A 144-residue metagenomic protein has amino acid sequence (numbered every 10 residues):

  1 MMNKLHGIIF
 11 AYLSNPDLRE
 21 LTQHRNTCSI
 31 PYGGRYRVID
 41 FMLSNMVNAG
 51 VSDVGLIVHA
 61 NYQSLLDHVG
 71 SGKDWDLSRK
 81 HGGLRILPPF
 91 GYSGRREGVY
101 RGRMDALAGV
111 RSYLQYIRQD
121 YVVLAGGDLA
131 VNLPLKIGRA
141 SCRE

Functional and structural regions predicted by a protein language model:
M1-E144: Unchanged
